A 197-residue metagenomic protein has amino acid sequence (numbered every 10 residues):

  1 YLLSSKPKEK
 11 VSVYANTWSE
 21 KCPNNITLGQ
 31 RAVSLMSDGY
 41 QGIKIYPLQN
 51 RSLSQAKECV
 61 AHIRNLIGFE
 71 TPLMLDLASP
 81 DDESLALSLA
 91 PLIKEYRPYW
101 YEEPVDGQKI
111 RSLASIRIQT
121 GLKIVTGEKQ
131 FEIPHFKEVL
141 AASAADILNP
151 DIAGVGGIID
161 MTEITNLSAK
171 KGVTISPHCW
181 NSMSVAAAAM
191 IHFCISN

Functional and structural regions predicted by a protein language model:
Y1, S5, E103, G156: Flexible, active-site-adjacent loop/turn segments at secondary-structure boundaries
Y1-L73, A78-P80, L87, P91-E95 (+1 more regions): N-terminal capping/lid subdomain adjacent to the active-site entrance of alpha/beta enzymes
N16-E20, Y46-N50, P72, D76-D82 (+4 more regions): Active-site beta-loop-alpha junctions enriched in small/polar residues
T27, Q55-C59, L85-A86, S112 (+2 more regions): Residues at alpha-helix caps and immediate loop-helix transition turns in enzyme cores, especially N- and C-cap
P91, R97, Q108-V125, Q130-N197: Shared catalytic-loop signature of beta/alpha-barrel
